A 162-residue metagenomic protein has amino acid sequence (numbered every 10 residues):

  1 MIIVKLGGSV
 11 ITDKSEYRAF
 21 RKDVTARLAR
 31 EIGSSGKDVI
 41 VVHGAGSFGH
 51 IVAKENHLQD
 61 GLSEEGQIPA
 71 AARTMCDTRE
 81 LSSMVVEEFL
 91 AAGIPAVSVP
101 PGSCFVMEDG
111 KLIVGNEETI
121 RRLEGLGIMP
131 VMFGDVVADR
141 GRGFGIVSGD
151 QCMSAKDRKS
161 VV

Functional and structural regions predicted by a protein language model:
M1-I40: N-terminal glycine-/serine-/threonine-rich phosphate-binding loop
I3-G7, V42-H43, V99-P100, V131-F133: Short beta-strand segments
V10-T12, G46-I51, C104-M107, V137-D139: Short, active-site-adjacent cap segments at secondary-structure transitions
Y17, G46-L62: Glycine-rich loop at the start of a catalytic domain that most often binds anionic cofactors/ligands
A19-A26, I113-E118, G145-M153: Charged helix-capping and loop-helix junction motifs
H57-V136: Ligand-binding beta-strand-loop-alpha-helix segment within the catalytic cores of soluble metabolic enzymes
M129-V131, V136-R140, F144-D157: Conserved mixed alpha/beta catalytic, RNA-binding, or beta-rich assembly cores of soluble enzyme, regulatory
K159-V162: Conserved small/polar residues in nucleotide/adenosyl-binding loops
